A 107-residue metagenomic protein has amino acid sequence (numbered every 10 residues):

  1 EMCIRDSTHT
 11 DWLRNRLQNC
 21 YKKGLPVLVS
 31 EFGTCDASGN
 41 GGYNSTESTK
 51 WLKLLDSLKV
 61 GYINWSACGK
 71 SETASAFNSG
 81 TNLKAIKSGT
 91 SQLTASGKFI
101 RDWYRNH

Functional and structural regions predicted by a protein language model:
E1, R5-G61, W65-G69, A74-N106: Extracellular glycoside hydrolase catalytic/binding regions
